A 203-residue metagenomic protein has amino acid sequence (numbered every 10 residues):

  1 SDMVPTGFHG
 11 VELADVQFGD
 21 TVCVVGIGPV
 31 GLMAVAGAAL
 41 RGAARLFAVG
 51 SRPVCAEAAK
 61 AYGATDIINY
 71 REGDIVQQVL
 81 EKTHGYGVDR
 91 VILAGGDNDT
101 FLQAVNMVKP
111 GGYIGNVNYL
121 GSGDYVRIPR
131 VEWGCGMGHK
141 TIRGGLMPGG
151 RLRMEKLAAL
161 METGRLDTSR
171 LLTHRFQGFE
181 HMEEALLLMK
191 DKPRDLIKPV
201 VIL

Functional and structural regions predicted by a protein language model:
S1-G73, Q77: Mid-domain Rossmann-like dinucleotide-binding core that forms the NAD(H)/NADP(H) cofactor-binding site
V76-V88: A short acidic, Gly/Pro-enriched loop at the edge of an enzyme's catalytic core that lines a small-molecule cofactor
Y86-I92, G112-Y113: Short SAM/SAH-binding signature in class I
L93-L102: Beta-loop-alpha module in the N-terminal Rossmann-like domain of NAD(P)-dependent dehydrogenases, especially those
L102-N106, G150-L203: C-terminal hydrophobic helical "lid"/dimerization subdomain of Rossmann-like NAD(P)H-dependent oxidoreductases
V108-P110: Helix-to-beta-strand junctions that scaffold the AdoMet/dcAdoMet cofactor pocket in Class I SAM-dependent enzymes
Y113, I128-L171: Rossmann-fold dehydrogenase core element
V117-N118: Acidic carboxylate diad motif detector
